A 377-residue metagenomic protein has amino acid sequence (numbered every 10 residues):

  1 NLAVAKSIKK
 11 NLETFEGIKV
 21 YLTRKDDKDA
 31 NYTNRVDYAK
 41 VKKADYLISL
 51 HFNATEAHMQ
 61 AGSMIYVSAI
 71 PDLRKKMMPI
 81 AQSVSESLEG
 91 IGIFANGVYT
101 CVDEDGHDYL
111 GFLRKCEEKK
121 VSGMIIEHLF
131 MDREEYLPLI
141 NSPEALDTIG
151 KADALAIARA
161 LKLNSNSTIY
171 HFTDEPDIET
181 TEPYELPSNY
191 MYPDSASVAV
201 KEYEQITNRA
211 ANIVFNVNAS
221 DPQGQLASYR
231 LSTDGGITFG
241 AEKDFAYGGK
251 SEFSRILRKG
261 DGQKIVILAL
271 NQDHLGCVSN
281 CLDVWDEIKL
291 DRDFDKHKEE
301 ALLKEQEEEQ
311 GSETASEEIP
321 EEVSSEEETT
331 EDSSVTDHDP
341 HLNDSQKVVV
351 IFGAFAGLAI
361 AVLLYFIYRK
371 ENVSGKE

Functional and structural regions predicted by a protein language model:
L2-S197: Active-site-proximal helix/loop segments of hydrolytic enzymes
M124-I125, E134-L137, T148-A160, I256-G262 (+2 more regions): Soluble mature domains adjacent to a membrane tether on cell-surface and organelle-surface proteins
L161, I237-T238, E321: Residue-level signal for protein termini and structural transition zones
P176-A199, N280-A301: Flexible, low-complexity linkers/stalks enriched in Thr/Pro that connect modular domains
A199-F294: Long, low-complexity serine/threonine/glycine- and acidic-rich segments characteristic of extracellular
F294-D344: C-terminal low-complexity, Ser/Thr- and acidic/Pro-rich disordered "stalk" regions positioned immediately N-terminal
H341-A354: Juxtamembrane/start-of-transmembrane alpha-helix segments at the extracytoplasmic/lumenal side of membrane anchors
L358-E377: C-terminal membrane-anchoring or membrane-association module
